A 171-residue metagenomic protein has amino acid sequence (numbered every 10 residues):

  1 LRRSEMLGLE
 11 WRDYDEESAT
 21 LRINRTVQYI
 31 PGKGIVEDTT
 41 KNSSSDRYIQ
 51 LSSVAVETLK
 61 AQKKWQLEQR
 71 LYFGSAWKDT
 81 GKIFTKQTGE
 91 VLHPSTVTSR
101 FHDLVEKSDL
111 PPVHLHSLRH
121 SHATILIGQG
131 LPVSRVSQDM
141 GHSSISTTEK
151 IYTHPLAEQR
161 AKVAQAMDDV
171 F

Functional and structural regions predicted by a protein language model:
L1-L9, Q129-L131, H142: A short, glycine-centered helix-capping/turn motif at helix boundaries that positions DNA-contacting or catalytic
R2-E68, G74, K78: Conserved tyrosine-mediated DNA breakage-rejoining catalytic core shared by Y-recombinases
D13-Y14, Q66, S121, S143 (+2 more regions): The DNA-recognition helices of helix-turn-helix-type DNA-binding domains
N24, S52, T85-Q87, T153: Residue-level detector of conserved, well-ordered beta-strand and adjacent loop positions that form binding/recognition
T26-Y29, V133, M140-Q165: Catalytic-site neighborhood detector that most strongly recognizes the C-terminal catalytic loop/helix of tyrosine
I49, W65-S75, D79-I145: Short, basic (Lys/Arg/His-rich) helix/loop patches that form interaction surfaces in the mid-to-C-terminal regions
Q165-F171: Short, basic, alpha-helical segments at the C-terminal edge of helix-turn-helix-like DNA-binding modules
